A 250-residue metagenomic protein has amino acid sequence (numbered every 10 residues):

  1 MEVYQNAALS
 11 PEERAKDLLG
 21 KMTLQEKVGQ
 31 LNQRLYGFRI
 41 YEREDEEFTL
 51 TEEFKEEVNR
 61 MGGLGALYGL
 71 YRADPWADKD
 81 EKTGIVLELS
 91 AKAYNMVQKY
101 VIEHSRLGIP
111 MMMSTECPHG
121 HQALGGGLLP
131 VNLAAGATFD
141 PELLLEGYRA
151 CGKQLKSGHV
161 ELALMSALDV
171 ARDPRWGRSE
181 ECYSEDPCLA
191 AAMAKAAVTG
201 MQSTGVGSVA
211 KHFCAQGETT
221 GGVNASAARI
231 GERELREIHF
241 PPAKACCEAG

Functional and structural regions predicted by a protein language model:
M1-G250: Glycoside hydrolase catalytic-domain context in secreted enzymes
